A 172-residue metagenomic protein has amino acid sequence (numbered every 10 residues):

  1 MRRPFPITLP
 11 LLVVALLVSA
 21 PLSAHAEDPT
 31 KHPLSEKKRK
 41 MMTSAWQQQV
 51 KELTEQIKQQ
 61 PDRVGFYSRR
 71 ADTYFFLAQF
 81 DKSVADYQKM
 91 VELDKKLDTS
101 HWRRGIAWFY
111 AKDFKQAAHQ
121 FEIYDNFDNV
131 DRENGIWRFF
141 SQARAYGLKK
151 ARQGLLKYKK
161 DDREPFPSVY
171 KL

Functional and structural regions predicted by a protein language model:
A24-G65, R69, F76: N-terminal leader/linker segments that initiate helical-solenoid repeat arrays
K38, D72, I106, F140-Q142: Residue-level recognition of tetratricopeptide repeat
E55-Q56, K89-M90, I123-Y124, Y158: Canonical positions in the second alpha-helix
G65, T99, E133-G135, F140: Start-of-helix register in tetratricopeptide repeats
F76, Y110-A111, R144: Register position in tetratricopeptide repeats
